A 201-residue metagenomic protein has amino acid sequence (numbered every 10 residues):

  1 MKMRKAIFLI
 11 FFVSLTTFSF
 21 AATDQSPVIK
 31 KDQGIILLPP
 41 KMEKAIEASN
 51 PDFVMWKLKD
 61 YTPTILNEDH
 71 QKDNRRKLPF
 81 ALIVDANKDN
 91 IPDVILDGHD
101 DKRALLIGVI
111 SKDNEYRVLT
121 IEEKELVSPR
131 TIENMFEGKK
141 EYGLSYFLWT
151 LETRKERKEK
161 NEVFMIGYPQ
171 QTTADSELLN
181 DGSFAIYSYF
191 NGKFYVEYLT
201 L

Functional and structural regions predicted by a protein language model:
R4-I7, F11-T16, F20-A48, L126-L201: Acidic, small-residue rich beta-repeat scaffolds with periodic aromatic anchors
A22-L82: Terminal domain-start segments
F53-W56, E115-V118, F184, K193-V196: Tryptophan-centered short beta-strand motifs
L78, I91-D93, R103-L105, Y116 (+1 more regions): Short, surface-exposed beta-edge/turn micro-motifs
D85-N87, I91, D100: Calcium-coordinating acidic loop motifs
I95-D97: Residue-level marker for isolated small/hydroxyl-bearing positions within beta-strands of beta-sheet-rich domains
K102-G108, G182-A185: Structural motif
G108-L126: Extracellular C-terminal loop/segment signatures of secreted glycoproteins
